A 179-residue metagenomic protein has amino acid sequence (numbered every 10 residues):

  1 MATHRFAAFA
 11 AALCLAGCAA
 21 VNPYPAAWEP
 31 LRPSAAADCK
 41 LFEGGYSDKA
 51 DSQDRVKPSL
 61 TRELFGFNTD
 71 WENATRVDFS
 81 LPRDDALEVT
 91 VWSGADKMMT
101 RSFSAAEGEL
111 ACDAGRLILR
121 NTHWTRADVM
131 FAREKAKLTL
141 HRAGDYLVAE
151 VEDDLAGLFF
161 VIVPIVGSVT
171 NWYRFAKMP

Functional and structural regions predicted by a protein language model:
M1-C18: Sec-dependent bacterial lipoprotein signal peptides
A2-R5, P25, S52-T61, D70 (+4 more regions): Serine/threonine-rich low-complexity intrinsically disordered regions
H4-R5, R32-P33, M98-T100: Short, intrinsically disordered, charge-biased short linear motifs at domain edges
C18-R76, R120, A143-P179: Amphipathic/hydrophobic helical signal segments and adjacent flexible N-terminal regions that mediate secretion
T75-R142, M178: Contiguous, well-ordered beta-strand patches that form the walls/edges of small beta-barrel/beta-sandwich domains
